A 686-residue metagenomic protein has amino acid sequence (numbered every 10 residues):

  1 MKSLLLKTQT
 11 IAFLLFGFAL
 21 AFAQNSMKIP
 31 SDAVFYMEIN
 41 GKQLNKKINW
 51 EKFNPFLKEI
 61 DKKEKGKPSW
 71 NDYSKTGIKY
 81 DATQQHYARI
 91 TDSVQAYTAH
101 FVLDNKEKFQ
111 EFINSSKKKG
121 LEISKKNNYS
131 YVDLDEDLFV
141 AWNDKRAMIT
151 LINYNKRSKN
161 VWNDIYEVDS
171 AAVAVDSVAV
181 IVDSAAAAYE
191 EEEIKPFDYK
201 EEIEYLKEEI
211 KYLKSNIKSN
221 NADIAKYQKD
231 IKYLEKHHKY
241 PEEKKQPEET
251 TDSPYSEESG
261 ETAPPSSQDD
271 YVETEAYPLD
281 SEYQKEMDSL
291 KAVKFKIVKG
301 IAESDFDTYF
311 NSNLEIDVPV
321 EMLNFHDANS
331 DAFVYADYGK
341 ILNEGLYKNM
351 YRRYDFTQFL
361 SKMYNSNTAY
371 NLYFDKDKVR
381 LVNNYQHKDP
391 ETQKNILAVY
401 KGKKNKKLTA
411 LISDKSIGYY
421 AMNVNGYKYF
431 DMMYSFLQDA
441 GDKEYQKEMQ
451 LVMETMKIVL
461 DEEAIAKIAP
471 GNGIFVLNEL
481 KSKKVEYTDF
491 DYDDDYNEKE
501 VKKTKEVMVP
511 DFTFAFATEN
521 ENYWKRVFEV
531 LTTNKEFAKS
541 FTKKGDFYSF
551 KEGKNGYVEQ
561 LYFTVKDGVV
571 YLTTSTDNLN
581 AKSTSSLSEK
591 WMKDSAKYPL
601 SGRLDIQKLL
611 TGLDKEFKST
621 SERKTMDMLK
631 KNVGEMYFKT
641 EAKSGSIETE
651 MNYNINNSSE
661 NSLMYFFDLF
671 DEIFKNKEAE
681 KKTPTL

Functional and structural regions predicted by a protein language model:
M1-P30, T625-K631, E641-E648, N652-F666 (+2 more regions): Bacterial Sec-dependent N-terminal signal peptides
Q24-D135, K156, W162-Y212, K218 (+3 more regions): Structural boundary/hinge residues at secondary-structure and domain interfaces
M37, I78-Y309, A466-Y598, G602: Single conserved position on a long alpha-helix in the C-terminal lobe of the eukaryotic protein kinase
M37, Y420, L561-F563, Y571 (+1 more regions): Short conserved aromatic/hydrophobic patches within beta-strands of well-structured domains
R146-L151, A369-Y373, D377-P390, V509-T518 (+1 more regions): Short, hydrophobic/proline-enriched secondary-structure or compact coil segments at domain edges
E201, A222, T274, P278-S281 (+13 more regions): Alpha-helix boundary/N-cap detector
I396-V399, M433-S435, R526-L531, T576-E589 (+3 more regions): Composition- and surface-driven signal marking solvent-exposed, interaction-prone regions in large proteins
S586, I606-A642: Short aromatic loop motif centered on NTY/YTY
